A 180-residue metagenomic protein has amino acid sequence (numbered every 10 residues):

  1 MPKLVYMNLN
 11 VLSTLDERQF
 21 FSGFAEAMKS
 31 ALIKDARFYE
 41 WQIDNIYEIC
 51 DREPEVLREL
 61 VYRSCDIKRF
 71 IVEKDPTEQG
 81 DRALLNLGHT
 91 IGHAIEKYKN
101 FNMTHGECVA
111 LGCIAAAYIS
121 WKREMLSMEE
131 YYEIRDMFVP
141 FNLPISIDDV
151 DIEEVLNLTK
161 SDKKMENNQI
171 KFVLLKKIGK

Functional and structural regions predicted by a protein language model:
M1, D81-R82, I170: A generic hydrophobic-helix recognition signal that picks specific residues within alpha-helical hydrophobic
M1-Y47: A glycine/threonine-rich phosphate-anchoring loop and its flanking beta-alpha core in nucleotide/phosphate-binding
K3-V5, C108, K171-F172: Structural motif
Y6, N86, V173-K176: Short beta-strand segments
L12-T14, G92, K180: Short, acidic Gly/Pro/Ser/Thr-rich loop/turn segments
Q19, A25, M125-K180: C-terminal charged capping/lid subdomain of soluble metabolic enzymes
E40-E153: Active-site segments that bind and position negatively charged phosphate/pyrophosphate groups
